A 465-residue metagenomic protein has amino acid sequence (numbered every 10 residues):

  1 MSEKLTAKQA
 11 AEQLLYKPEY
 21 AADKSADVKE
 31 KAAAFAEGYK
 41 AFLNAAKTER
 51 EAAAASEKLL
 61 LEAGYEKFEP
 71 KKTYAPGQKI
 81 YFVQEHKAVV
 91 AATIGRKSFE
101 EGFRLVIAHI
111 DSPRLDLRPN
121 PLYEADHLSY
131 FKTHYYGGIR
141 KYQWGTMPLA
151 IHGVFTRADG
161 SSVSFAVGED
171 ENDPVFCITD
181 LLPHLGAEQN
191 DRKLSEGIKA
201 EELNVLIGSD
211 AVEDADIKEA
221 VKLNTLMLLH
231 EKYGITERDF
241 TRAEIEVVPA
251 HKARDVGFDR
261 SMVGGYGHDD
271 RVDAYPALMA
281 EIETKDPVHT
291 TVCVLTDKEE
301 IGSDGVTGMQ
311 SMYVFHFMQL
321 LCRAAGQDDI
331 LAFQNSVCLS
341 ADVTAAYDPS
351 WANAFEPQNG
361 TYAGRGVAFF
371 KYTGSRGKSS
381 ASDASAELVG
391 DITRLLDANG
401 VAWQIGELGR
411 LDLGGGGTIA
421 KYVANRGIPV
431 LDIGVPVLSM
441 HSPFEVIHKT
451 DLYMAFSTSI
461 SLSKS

Functional and structural regions predicted by a protein language model:
M1-S465: N-terminal hydrophobic/helix-forming segments and targeting peptides
